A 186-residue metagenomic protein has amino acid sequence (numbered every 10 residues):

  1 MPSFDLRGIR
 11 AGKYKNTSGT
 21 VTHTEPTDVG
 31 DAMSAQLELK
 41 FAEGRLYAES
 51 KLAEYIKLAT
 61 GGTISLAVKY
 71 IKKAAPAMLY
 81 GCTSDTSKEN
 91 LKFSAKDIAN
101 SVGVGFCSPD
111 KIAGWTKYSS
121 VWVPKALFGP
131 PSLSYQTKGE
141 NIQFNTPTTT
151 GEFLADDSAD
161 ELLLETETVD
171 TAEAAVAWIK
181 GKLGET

Functional and structural regions predicted by a protein language model:
M1-Y80, L127-Q143: Solvent-exposed edge beta-strands and adjacent loop segments that serve as assembly or binding interfaces
G19-T20, I112-K117, A159-D160: Short, solvent-exposed loop/turn segments that connect beta-strands within catalytic domains and beta-strand-rich
H23-V29, K117-K125, L163-E167: Short amphipathic beta-strand/extended segments with alternating polar/hydrophobic composition
I56-V121: Structured, beta-strand-rich domain cores that present glycine/charged loop surfaces used to bind extended ligands
A126-T186: Mixed-charge, glycine-accented linear interaction segment located at domain edges/termini
